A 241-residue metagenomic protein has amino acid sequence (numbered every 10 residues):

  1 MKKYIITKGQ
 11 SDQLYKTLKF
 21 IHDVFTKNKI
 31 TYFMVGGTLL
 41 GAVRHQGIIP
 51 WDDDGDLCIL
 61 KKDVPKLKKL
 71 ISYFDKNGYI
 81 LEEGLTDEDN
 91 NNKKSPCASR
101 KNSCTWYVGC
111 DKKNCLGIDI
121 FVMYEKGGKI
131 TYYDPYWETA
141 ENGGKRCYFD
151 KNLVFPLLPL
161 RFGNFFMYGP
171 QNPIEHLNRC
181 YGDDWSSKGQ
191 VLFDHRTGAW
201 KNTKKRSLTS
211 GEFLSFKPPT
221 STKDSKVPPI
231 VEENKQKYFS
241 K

Functional and structural regions predicted by a protein language model:
K3-T26, I71-C180, K188-K226, I230-F239: Conserved catalytic core of two-metal-ion nucleotidyltransferases
H22-G55, L60-V64, K68: Active-site nucleotide-donor binding segment shared across nucleotidyl transfer reactions
Y32, S187-K188: Secondary-structure transition/capping residues
